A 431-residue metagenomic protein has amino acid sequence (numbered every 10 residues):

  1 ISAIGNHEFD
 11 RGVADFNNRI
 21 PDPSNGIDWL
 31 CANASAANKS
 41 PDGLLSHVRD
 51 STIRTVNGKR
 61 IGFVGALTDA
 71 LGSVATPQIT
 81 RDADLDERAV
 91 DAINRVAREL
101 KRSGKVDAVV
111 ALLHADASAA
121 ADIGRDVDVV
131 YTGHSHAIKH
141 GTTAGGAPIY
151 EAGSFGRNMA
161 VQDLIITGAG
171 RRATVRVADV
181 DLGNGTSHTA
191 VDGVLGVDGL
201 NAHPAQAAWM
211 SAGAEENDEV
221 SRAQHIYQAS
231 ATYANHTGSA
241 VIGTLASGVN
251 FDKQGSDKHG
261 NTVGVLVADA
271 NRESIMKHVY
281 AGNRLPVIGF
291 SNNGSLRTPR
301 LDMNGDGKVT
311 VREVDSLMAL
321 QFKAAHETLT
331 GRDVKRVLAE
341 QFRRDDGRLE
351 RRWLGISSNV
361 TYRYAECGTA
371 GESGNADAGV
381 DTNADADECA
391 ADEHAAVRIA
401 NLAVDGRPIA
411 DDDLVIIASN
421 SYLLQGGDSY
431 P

Functional and structural regions predicted by a protein language model:
I1-H188, V263-E273, G289, R344-D345 (+3 more regions): Acidic, metal/ion-coordinating pockets
D10, L67-A70, I138, N158 (+7 more regions): Basic, gly/Ser/Thr/Pro-rich low-complexity segments located predominantly at protein N termini
G26-N33, A37-N38, D42, H47-S51 (+3 more regions): Feature captures C-terminal
P77-T80, G248-D257, D315-A325: Glycine- and acidic
I166-N304, Q425: A short C-terminal boundary segment appended to hydrolase-like catalytic domains
